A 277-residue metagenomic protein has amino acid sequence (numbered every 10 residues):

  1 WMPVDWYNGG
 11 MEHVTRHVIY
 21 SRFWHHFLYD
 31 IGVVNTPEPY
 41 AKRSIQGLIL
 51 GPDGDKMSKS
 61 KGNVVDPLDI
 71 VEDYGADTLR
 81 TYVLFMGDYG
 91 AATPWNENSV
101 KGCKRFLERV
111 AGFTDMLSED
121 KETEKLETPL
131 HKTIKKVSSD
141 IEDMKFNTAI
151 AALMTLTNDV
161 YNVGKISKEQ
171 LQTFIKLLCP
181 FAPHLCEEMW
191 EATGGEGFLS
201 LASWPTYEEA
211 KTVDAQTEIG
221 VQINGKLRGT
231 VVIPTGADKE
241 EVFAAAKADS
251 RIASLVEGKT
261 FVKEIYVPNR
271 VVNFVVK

Functional and structural regions predicted by a protein language model:
W1-A91: Alpha-helical recognition segments enriched in aromatics with Gly/Pro capping that present substrate-recognition
I19, V33-T36, D69-V232, I265-V271: Helix-rich, typically C-terminal accessory recognition domains appended to large enzymatic cores
A41-K42, T212-D214, V256-G258: Short solvent-exposed loop/turn micro-motifs enriched in small/polar/acidic residues
V64, K104-L107, K239: Amphipathic alpha-helical transducer elements in NTP-driven molecular machines
I219-K277: NTP/phosphate- and nucleic-acid-binding module
